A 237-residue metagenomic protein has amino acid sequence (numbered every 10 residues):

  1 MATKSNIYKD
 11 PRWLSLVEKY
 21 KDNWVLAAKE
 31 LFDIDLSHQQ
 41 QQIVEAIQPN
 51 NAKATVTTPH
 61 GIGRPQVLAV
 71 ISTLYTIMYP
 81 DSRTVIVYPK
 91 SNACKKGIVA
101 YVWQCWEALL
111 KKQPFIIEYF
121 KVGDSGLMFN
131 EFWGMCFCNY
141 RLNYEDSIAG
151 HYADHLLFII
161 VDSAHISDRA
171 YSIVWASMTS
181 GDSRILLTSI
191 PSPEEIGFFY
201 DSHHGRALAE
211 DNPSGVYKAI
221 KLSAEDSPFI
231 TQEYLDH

Functional and structural regions predicted by a protein language model:
A2-H237: Phosphate/NTP-binding elements of NTP-utilizing enzymes
